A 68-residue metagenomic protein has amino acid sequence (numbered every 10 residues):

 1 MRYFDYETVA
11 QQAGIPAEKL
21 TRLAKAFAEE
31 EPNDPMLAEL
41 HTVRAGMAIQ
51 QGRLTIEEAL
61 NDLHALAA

Functional and structural regions predicted by a protein language model:
M1-E31: N-terminal acidic leader/helix
P35-A68: Long, compositionally biased
